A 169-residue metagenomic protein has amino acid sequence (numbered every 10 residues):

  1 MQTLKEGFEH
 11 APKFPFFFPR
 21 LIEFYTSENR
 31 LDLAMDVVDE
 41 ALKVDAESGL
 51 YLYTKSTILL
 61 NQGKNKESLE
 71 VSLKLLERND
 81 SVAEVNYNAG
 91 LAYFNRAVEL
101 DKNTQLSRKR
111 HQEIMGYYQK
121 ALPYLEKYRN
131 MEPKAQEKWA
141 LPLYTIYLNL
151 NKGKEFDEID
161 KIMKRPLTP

Functional and structural regions predicted by a protein language model:
E6-G7, E40-A41, S72-L75, K127-Y128 (+1 more regions): Canonical positions in the second alpha-helix
P12-K13, A46-E47, D80-S81, P133-K134 (+1 more regions): Short coil turns that delineate tetratricopeptide repeat
F17, Y51, V85, E137-W139: TPR alpha-solenoid repeat register
R20-F24, K55, A89, R96 (+2 more regions): Structural register within alpha-helical repeat arrays
Y25, L59, Y93, L100 (+1 more regions): Residue at a conserved register position within TPR or TPR-like alpha-solenoid repeats
N95-Y124: Short coil/linker segments at helix-helix boundaries
